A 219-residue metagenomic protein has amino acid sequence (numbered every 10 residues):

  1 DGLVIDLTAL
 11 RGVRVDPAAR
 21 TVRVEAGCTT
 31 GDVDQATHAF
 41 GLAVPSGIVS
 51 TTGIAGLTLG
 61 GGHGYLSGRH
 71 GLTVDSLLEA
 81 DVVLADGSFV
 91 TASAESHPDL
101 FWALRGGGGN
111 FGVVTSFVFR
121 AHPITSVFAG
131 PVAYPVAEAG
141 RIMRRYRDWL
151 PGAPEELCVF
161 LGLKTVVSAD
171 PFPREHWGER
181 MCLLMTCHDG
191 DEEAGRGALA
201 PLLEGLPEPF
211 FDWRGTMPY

Functional and structural regions predicted by a protein language model:
D1-R20, K164-P173, T216-Y219: N-terminal flexible segment immediately upstream of the FAD-binding catalytic core in FAD-dependent oxidoreductases
G2, T21, G41, C158 (+1 more regions): A residue-level signal for beta-strand positions that form part of recognition/binding surfaces within mature
L3-D6, R23-E25, P45-S46, A103 (+2 more regions): Structural recognition of the beta-strand scaffold that forms the well-ordered cores of secreted hydrolase catalytic
I5-S50, G60-S96, H122-R144: N-terminal glycine-rich flavin-associated loop
T51-A55: A conserved catalytic-loop motif detector
A80-D81, A85, V90-Y219: C-terminal cap/substrate-recognition region of VAO/PCMH-type FAD-linked oxidoreductases
